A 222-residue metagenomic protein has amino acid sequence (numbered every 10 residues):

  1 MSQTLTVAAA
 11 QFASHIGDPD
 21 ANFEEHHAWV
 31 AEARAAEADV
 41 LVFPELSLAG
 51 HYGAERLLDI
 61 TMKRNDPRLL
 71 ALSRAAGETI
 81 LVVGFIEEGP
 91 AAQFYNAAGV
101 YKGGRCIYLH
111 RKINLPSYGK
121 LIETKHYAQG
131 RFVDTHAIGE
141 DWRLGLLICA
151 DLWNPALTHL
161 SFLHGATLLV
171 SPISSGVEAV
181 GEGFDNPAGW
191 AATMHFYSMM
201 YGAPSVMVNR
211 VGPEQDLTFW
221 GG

Functional and structural regions predicted by a protein language model:
T4-I16, A97, L109, T135 (+2 more regions): Active-site-proximal beta-strand elements of phosphoester/diester hydrolases
V7, N22, V30-I60, V82 (+4 more regions): Active-site beta-strand/loop signature of hydrolases that rely on acidic residues for catalysis
E25-V40, D66-E78: A short, N-terminal amphipathic alpha-helix
R64-V83, W153-G222: CN hydrolase (nitrilase-like) catalytic-core segments centered on the catalytic cysteine and neighboring Lys/Glu
V83-F85, N96-V100, D134, V208 (+1 more regions): Short beta-strand scaffold segments in enzyme catalytic cores
E88-A92, L144-P155, E182-P187: Active-site glycine- and acidic-residue-rich loops that bind and position anionic ligands or nucleotide-like cofactors
Q93-K112, D216-G222: Amphipathic beta-strand/beta-sheet edge segments enriched in Tyr/Trp
K112-H126: A short, polar/charged loop-to-alpha-helix boundary motif
